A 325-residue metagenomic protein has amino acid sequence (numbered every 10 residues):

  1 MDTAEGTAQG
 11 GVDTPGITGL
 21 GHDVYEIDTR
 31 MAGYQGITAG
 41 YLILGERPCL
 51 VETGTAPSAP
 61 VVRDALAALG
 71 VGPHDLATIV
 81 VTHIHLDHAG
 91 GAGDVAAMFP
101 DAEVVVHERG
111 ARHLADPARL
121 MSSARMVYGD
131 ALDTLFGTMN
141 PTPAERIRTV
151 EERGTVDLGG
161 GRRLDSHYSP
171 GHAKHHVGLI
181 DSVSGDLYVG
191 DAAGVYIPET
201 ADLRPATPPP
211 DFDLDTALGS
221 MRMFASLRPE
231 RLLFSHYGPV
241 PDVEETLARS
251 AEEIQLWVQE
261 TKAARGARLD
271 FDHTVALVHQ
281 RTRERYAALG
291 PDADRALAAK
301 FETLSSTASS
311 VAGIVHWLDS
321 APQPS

Functional and structural regions predicted by a protein language model:
D2-A4, A263-S325: C-terminal regulatory/interaction regions
E5-G6, V12, H113-H167, M221: Metallo-beta-lactamase
D13-L69, P73-D75, L179-D191: Conserved beta-strand hairpin/beta-sheet module of binuclear metal-dependent hydrolase folds, prominently
C49, V80, V104, D186-Y188 (+1 more regions): Residue-level marker for buried hydrophobic side chains located in beta-strands that build the well-ordered beta-sheet
T55-P57, R163-P170, K174-E244: Metallo-beta-lactamase
D75-D87: Metallo-beta-lactamase
G90-F99: Metal-dependent catalytic neighborhoods of phosphoester/phosphodiester hydrolases
D215, S220-H279: Active-site/pore-lining binding-face segments in mid-to-C-terminal subdomains
